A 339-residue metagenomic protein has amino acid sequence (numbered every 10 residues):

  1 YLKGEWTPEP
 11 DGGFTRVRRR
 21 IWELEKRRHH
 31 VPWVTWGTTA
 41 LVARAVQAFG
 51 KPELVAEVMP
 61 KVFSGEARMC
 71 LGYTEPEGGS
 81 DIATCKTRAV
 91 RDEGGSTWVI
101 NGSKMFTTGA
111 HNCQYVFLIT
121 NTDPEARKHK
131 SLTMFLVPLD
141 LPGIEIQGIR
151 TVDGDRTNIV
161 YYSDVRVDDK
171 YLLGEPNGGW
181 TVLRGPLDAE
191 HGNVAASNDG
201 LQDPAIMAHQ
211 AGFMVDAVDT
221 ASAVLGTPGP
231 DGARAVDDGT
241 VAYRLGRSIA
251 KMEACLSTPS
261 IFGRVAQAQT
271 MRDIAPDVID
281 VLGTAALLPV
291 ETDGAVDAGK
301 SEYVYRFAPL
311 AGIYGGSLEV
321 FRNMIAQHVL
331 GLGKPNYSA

Functional and structural regions predicted by a protein language model:
Y1-A56, P60-G65, G109-Y115, M252 (+3 more regions): Internal helix-loop-helix
V17, V182-P186, E190-G200, L282-A339: Glycine-rich phosphate/cofactor-binding loops in nucleotide/flavin-utilizing enzymes
W22, K51, L71, A89 (+7 more regions): Buried hydrophobic positions in well-ordered alpha/beta secondary-structure cores of metabolic enzymes
G65-Y73: A short, Trp-centered hydrophobic/proline-enriched beta-strand micro-motif
K86, S96-E145: A short core secondary-structure module
M105-A110, V152, L310-S317: Glycine-rich phosphate/pyrophosphate-binding beta-alpha loops
I144-C255, A311: Glycine-rich beta->alpha junctions and the first turn(s) of the following alpha-helix
G226-P230, A242, G246-V296: C-terminal helix-coil-helix/basic helical segment that borders enzyme active sites and/or dimer interfaces and provides
